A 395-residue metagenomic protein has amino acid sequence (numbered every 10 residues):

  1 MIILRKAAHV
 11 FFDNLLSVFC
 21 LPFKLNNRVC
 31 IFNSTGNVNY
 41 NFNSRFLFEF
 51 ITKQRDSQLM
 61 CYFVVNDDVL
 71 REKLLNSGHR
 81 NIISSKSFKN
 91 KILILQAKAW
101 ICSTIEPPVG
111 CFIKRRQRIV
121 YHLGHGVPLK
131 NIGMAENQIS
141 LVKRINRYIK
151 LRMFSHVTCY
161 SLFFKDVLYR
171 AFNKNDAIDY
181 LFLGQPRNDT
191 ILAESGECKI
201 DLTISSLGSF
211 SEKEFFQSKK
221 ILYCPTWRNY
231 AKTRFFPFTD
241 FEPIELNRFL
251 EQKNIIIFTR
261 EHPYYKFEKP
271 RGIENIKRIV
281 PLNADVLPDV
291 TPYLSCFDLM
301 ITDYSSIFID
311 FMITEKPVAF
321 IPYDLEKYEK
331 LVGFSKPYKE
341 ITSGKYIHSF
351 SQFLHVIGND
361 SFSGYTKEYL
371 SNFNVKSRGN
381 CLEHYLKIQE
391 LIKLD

Functional and structural regions predicted by a protein language model:
M1-N37, F42: Membrane-proximal basic amphipathic "stem/tether" segments
I2-S17, G133, N146-A231, P263 (+1 more regions): A nucleotide-sugar donor-handling region in carbohydrate enzymes
V29-S195: Active-site and donor-binding regions of nucleotide-sugar-utilizing enzymes
F42-E49, K53, P186-G272, I347: Conserved catalytic-core segment of nucleotide-activated headgroup transferases in glycan assembly
I83-A99, P263-I309: Donor nucleotide-activated moiety binding/catalytic core segment of transferases that use nucleotide-activated donors
W100-P107, C111-G124, P128-N131, L287-L331: A donor-sugar binding/catalytic signature common to diverse glycosyltransferases and related nucleotide-sugar
G272-K277, S306-F373: Catalytic binding pocket for nucleotide-activated donors in carbohydrate/polymer assembly enzymes
K376-D395: C-terminal alpha-helical cap of glycosyltransferases
